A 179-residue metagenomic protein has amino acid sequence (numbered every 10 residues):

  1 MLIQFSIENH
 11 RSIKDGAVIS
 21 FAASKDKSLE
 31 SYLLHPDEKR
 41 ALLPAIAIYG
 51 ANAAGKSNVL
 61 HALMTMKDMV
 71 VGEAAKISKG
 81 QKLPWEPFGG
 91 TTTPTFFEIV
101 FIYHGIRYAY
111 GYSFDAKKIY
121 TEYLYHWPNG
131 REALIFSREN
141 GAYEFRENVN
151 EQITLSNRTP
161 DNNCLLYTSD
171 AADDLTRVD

Functional and structural regions predicted by a protein language model:
M1-T65: Pre-Walker A-like glycine/lysine-rich segment at the N-terminus of P-loop NTPase domains
I7, F101-Y103, H126: Short acidic, glycine-rich loop/turn motifs
S12, Y103-R107, N129: Glycine-centered tight beta-turn/hairpin loop motif at sheet-sheet or coil-to-beta transitions
L34-A41, A45-A47, A51, L60-I119: Conserved P-loop NTP-binding catalytic core
A109-S169, R177: Electropositive, glycine-dotted interaction segments that contact anionic polymers or phosphate-rich ligands
